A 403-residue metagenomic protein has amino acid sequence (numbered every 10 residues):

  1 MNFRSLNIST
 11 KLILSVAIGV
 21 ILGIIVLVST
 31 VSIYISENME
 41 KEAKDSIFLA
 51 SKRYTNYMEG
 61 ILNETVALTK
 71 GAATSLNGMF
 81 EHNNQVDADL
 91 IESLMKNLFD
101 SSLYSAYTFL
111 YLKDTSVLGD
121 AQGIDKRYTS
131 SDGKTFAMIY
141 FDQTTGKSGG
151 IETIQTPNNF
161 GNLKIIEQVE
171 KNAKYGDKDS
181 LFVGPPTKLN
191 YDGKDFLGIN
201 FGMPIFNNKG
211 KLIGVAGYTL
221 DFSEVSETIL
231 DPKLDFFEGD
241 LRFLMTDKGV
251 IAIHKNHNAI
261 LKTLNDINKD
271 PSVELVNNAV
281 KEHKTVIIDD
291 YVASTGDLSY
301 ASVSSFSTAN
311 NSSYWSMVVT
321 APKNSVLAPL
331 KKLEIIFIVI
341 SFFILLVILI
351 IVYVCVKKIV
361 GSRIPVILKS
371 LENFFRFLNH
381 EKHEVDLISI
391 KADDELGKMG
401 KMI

Functional and structural regions predicted by a protein language model:
F3-D45, I338-F342: Extreme N-terminal signal-anchor transmembrane helix of membrane signaling/transducer proteins, especially in bacteria
I33-K70, N77, Q85: Juxtamembrane membrane-water interface segments immediately C-terminal to a transmembrane helix
N63-D179, I229: Extracytoplasmic/periplasmic sensory segments of membrane signal-transduction proteins
D89-S101, V215, T219-K262: Solvent-exposed, extracytoplasmic
Q143-T219, S223-E227, P232, V292-T295: Extracytoplasmic/periplasmic ligand-binding sensor regions of membrane-associated signaling proteins
F206-N208, I267-I335: Extracellular/periplasmic juxtamembrane segments that couple receptor/chemosensory ectodomains to their
I359-K382, M402: Membrane-proximal alpha-helical signal-transduction linkers
N373, L387-I403: Amphipathic coiled-coil signaling helices used for dimeric signal transmission
